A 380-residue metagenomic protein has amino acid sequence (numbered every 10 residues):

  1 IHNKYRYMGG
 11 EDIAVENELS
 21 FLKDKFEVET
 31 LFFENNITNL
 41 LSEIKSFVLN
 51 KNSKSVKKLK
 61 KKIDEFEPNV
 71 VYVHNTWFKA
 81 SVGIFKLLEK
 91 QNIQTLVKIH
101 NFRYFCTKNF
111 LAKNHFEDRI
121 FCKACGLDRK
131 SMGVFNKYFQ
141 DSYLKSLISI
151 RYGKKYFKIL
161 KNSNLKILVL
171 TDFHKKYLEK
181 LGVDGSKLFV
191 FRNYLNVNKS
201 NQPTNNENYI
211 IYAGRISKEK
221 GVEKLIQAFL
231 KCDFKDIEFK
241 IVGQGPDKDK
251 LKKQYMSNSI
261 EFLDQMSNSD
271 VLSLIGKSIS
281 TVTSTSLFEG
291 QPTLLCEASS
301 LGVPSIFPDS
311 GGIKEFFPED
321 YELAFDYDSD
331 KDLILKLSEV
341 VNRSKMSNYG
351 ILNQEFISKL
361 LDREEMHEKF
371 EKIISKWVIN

Functional and structural regions predicted by a protein language model:
D12-I13, N208, Y212-K231, P246-D249: A conserved mid-protein helix/loop that constitutes part of the nucleotide-sugar donor-binding site
R103, H115-K166: Membrane-proximal helix-turn-helix segments that form the acceptor-binding/catalytic region of lipid-linked
F173, Y194: Carbohydrate-associated surface elements
K250-S269: Nucleotide-activated donor-binding/catalytic signature segment of Leloir-type glycosyltransferases, i.e., the conserved
G276-G290, V303: Acidic donor-binding loop of glycosyltransferase active sites
V303, F307-K314, Y327-S329: Short glycine-rich donor-binding/catalytic loop of glycosyltransferases that coordinates the nucleotide-sugar
E319-D330, E339-S344: Conserved acidic donor-binding segment of nucleotide-sugar-dependent glycosyltransferases
S344-S375: A charged, aromatic-enriched C-terminal amphipathic alpha-helix characteristic of glycosyltransferases across folds
